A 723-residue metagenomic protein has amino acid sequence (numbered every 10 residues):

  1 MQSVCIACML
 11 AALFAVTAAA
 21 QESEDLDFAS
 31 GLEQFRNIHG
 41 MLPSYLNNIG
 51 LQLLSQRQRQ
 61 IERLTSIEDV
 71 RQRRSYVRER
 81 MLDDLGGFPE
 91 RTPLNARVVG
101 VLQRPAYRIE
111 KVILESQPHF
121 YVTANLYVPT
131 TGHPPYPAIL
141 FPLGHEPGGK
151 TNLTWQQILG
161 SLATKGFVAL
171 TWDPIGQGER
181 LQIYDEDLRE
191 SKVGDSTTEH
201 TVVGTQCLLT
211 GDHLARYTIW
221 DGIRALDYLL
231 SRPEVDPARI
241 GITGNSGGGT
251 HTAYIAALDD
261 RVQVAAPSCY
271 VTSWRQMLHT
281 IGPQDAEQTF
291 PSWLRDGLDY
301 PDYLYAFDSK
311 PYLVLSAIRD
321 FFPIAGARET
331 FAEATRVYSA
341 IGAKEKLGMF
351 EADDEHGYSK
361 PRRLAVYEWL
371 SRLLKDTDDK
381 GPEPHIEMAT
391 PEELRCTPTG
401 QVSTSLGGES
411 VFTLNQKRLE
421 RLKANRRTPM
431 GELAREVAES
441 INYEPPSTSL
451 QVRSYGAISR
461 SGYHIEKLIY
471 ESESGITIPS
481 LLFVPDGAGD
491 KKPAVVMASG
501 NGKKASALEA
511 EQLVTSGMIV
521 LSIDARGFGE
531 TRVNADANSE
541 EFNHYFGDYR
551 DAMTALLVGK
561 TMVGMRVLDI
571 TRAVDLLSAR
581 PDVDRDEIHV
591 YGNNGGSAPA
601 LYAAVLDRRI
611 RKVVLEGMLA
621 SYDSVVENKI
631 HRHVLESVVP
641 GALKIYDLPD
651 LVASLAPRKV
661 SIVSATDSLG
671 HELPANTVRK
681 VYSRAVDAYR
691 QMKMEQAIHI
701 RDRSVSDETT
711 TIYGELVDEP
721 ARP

Functional and structural regions predicted by a protein language model:
C5-A15: Bacterial N-terminal signal peptides
V16-A20: Sec/Tat signal peptide C-region and signal peptidase I cleavage site
Q21-Y121, Y300, D308, Y312-P479 (+7 more regions): Alpha/beta-hydrolase-fold serine-hydrolase catalytic core, especially in secreted/extracellular enzymes
I109-Q117, Y121-A138, L143: Well-ordered mid-protein domain cores that form the structural environment of catalytic cofactors
H133-S231, T272-P283, T289, D490-R580 (+2 more regions): Cap/lid segment of the alpha/beta-hydrolase catalytic domain
E146, R224-D296, R572-S654: Primarily recognizes the serine-hydrolase "nucleophile elbow" in alpha/beta-hydrolase and SGNH/GDSL folds
T154-W155, T205-G211, I223, D236 (+4 more regions): Flexible glycine/proline-enriched surface loops and loop-helix/loop-strand junctions
D173, T243, S268-C269, L315 (+5 more regions): Alpha/beta-hydrolase-fold catalytic nucleophile elbow
